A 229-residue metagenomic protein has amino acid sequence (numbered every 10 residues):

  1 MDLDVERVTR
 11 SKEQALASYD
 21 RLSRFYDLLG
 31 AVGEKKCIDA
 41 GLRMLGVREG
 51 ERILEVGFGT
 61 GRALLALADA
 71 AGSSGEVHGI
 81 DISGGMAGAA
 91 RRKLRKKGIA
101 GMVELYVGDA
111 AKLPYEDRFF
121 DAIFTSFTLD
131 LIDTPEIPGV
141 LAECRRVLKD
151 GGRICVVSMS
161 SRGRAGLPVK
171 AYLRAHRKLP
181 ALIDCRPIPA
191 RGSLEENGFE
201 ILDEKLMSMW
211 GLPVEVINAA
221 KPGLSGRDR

Functional and structural regions predicted by a protein language model:
M1-S23: N-terminal, positively charged/glycine-rich alpha-helical extensions of SAM-dependent methyltransferases
V32-E49: Conserved alpha-helix/loop element of class I SAM-dependent methyltransferases that forms part of the SAM/SAH-binding
L54-K112: Class I SAM-dependent methyltransferase SAM/SAH-binding core
A111-I123: A short acidic, Gly/Pro-enriched loop at the edge of an enzyme's catalytic core that lines a small-molecule cofactor
P138-D150: A short glycine-rich, Lys/Arg-flanked "PGG" loop and its adjoining helix->strand segment in the class I
G151-S158: Conserved beta-strand signature within the Rossmann-like core of class I S-adenosyl-L-methionine
L182-N197: Short alpha-helix
F199, L206-R229: Core SAM-dependent methyltransferase catalytic element
